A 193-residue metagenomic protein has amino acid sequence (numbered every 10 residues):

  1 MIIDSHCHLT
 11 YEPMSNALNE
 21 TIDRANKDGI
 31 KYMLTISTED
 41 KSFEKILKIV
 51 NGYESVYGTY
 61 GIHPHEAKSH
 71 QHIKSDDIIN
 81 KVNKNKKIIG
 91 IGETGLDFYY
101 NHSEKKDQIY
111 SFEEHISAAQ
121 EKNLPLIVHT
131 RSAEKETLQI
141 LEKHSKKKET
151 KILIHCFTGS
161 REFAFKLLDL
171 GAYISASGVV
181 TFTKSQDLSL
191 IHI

Functional and structural regions predicted by a protein language model:
M1-I2, L9-A17, D40-K41, K45-P125 (+2 more regions): Active-site gating/metal-coordination segments in enzymes
I2-E12, L126-A133, L153-T158: Histidine-centered catalytic micro-motifs
D23, E113-S117, F165: Alpha-helical segments flanking ligand/cofactor-binding loops in enzyme cores
G29, Y53-S55, K87, S145-K151 (+1 more regions): Glycine-enriched alpha-helix->loop->beta-strand junction motifs that scaffold or abut catalytic
P125-S145: Glycine- and Gly-Pro-enriched alpha-helical subdomains that act as flexible, kink-prone "lid/hinge" or packing modules
S160-A164: Anionic-ligand binding region
I191-I193: Conserved small/polar residues in nucleotide/adenosyl-binding loops
